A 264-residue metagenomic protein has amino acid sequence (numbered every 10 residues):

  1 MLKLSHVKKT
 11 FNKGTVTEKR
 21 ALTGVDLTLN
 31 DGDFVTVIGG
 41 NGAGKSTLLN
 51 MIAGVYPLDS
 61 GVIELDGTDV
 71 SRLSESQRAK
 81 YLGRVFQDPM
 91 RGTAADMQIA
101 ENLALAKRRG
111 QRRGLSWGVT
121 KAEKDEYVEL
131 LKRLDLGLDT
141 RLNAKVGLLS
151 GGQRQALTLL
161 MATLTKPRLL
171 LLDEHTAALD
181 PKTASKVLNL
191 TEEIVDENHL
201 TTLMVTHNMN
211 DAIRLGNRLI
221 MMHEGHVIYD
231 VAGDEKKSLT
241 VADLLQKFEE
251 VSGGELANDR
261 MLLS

Functional and structural regions predicted by a protein language model:
M1, T10-G24, S74: A short, flexible loop at the N-terminus of ABC-type nucleotide-binding domains that lies
T15, D69-G83, R91, R113-S116 (+2 more regions): ABC ATPase NBD coupling module
I38-G40: The feature captures the beta-strand-to-loop junction immediately N-terminal to the Walker
A53: Helix-to-loop junction immediately C-terminal to a conserved catalytic motif
G61-D69, Y229-V231: Conserved ABC transporter NBD signature motif
A162-T163: ABC ATPase C-loop
T206-H207: H-loop/switch region of ABC-family ATPase nucleotide-binding domains
H226-S252: Conserved beta-strand-loop-alpha-helix hinge in the C-terminal portion of ABC ATPase nucleotide-binding domains
